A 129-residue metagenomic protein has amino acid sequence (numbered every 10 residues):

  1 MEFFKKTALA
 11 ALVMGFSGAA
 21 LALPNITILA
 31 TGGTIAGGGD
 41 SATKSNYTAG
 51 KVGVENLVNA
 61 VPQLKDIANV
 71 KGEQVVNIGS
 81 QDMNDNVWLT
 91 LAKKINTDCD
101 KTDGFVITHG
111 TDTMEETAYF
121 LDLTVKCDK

Functional and structural regions predicted by a protein language model:
M1-A8: Bacterial N-terminal signal peptides that target proteins for export
L23-T97: N-terminal glycine-rich anion-binding loop in soluble enzyme alpha/beta folds
I28, I107-T108: Structural recognition of the beta-strand scaffold that forms the well-ordered cores of secreted hydrolase catalytic
L64, D98, T124, D128: Change "in soluble alpha/beta enzymes" to "in soluble alpha/beta proteins
D100-D103: Short acidic/histidine-rich motifs immediately flanking catalytic phosphotransfer sites in two-component signaling
T108-D128: Short Gly/Thr/Asp-enriched flexible loops that form oxyanion-binding sites at enzyme active sites
